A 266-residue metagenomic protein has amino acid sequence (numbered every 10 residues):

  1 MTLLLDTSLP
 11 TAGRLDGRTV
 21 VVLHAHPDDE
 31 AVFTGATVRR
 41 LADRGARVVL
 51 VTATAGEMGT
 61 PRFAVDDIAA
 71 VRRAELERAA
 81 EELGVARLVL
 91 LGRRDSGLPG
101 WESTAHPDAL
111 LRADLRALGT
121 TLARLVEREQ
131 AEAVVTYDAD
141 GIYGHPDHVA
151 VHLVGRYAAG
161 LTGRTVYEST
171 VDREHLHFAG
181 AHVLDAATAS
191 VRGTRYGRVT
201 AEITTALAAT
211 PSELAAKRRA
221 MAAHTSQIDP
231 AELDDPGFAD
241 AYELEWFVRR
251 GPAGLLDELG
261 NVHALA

Functional and structural regions predicted by a protein language model:
M1-E129, Y157, V248, G254 (+1 more regions): Active-site rim/loop-helix segments in enzyme catalytic domains that contact anionic ligands
T2-T7, L161-A266: The feature marks non-catalytic terminal segments
L23-P27, H145-P146, A220: Histidine-centered catalytic micro-motifs
E30-A31, E57-T60, A139-G144, E174-L176 (+1 more regions): Active-site environment of divalent metal-dependent phosphoester hydrolases
L50-T52, V89-L90, A133-T136, G144 (+1 more regions): A structural signal for short, well-ordered beta-strand segments and their strand-loop junctions that often border
P61, W101, P146, F178-A181: Short, well-ordered secondary-structure micro-motifs
T104-A109, A150-V154, A189-R192: Short, electropositive alpha-helical surface patch
G119-G163: Active-site adenylate/phosphate-handling loop in enzymes that bind or generate adenylated species
